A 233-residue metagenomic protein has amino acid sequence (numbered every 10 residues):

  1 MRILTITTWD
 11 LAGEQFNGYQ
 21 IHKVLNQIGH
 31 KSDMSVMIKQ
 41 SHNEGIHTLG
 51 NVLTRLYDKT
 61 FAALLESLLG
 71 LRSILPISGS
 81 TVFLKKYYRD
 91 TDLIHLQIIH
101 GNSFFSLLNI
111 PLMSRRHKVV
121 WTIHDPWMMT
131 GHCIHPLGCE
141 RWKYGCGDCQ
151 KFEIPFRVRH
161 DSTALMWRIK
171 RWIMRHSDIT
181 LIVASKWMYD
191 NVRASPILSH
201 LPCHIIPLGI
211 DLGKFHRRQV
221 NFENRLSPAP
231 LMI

Functional and structural regions predicted by a protein language model:
M1-H47, R89, S114-H117: N-terminal subdomain of nucleotide-sugar transferases
R2, I179-T180, P202, S227-I233: Charged active-site motifs of nucleotide-sugar-dependent glycosyltransferases
Q27-L93: A conserved catalytic-core segment of Leloir-type glycosyltransferases
N43-L49, G131-P136, R141-W142, S195 (+1 more regions): Short aromatic-enriched loop/helix-cap "lid" or pocket-rim segments at secondary-structure transitions that line
F83-F104, H117-H124: Short N-terminal targeting/anchoring amphipathic segment
W127, W142-L181, P196-L201: Membrane-proximal helix-turn-helix segments that form the acceptor-binding/catalytic region of lipid-linked
W167, H216-P228: A short helix/loop element that forms part of the nucleotide-sugar donor recognition site in Leloir-type
W187, G209: Carbohydrate-associated surface elements
